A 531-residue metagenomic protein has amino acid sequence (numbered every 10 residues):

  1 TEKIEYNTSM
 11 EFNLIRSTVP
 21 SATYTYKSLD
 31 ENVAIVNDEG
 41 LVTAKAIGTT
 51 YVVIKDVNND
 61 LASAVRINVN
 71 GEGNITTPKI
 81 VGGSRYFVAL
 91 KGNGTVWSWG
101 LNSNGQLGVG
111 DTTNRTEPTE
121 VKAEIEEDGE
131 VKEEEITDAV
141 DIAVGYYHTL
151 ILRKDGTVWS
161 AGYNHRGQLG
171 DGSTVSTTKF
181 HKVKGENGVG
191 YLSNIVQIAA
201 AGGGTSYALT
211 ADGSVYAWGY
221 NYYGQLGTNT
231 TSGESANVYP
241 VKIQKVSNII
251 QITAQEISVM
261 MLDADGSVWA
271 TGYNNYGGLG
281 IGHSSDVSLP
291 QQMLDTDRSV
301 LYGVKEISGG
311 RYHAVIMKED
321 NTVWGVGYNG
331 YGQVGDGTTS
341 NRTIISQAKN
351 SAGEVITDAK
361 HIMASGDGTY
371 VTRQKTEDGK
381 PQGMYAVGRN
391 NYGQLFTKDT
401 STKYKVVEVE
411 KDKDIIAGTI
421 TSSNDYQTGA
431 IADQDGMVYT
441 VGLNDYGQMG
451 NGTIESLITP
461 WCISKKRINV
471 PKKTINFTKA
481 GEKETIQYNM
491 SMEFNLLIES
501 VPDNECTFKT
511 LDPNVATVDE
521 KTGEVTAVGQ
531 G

Functional and structural regions predicted by a protein language model:
T1-N74, K466-G531: Extracytoplasmic soluble-region selector
N70-S103, T112, T419, M437-T440: An edge-strand/N-cap motif at the start of beta-rich repeat modules
I80, Y86-A89, S98, H148-I151 (+12 more regions): Conserved core positions of repeat-based scaffolds
G82-G83, G92, V144-Y146, K154 (+9 more regions): Residue-level detector of Asp-centered blade-edge/turn motifs that repeat once per structural unit in beta-propeller
W97-E117, A161-H181, W218-Y239, W269-L289 (+3 more regions): Short glycine/serine- and acidic-residue-enriched loop/turn motifs that recur at repeat junctions
V121-I125, V183-N187, M293-T296, A348-S351 (+1 more regions): Short loop/turn motifs that cap or connect beta-strands within the blades of beta-propeller-type repeat domains
D128-T137, V189-S193, R298-Y302, G353-T357 (+1 more regions): Short glycine-/Asp-/Thr-/Trp-enriched loop segments that recur within the blades of beta-propeller repeat domains
